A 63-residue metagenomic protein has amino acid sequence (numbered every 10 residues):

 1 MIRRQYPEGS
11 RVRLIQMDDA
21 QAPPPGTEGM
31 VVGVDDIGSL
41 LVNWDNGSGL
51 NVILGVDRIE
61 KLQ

Functional and structural regions predicted by a protein language model:
I2-Q63: Basic/aromatic-rich interaction segments and small domains that mediate binding to polyanionic partners
